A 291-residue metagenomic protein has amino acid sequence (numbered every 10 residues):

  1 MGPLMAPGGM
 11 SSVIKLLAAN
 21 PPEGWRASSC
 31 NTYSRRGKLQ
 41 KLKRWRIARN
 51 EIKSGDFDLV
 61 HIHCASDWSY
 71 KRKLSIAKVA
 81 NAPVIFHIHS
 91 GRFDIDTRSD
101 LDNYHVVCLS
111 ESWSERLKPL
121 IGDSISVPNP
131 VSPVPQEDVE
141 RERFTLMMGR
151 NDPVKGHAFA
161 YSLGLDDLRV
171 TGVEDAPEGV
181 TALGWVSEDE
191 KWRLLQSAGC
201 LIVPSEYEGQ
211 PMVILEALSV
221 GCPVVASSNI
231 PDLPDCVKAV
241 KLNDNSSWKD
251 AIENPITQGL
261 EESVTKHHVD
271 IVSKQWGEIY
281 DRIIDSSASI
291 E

Functional and structural regions predicted by a protein language model:
H61, L201-I202: A short hydrophobic beta-strand element within the catalytic core of glycosyltransferases that build diverse glycans
F93, D102-Q136: Donor nucleotide-sugar binding/catalytic pocket of nucleotide-sugar-dependent glycosyltransferases
Q136, S246-S247, I256-S289: A charged, aromatic-enriched C-terminal amphipathic alpha-helix characteristic of glycosyltransferases across folds
E137-K155, Y161-R169: Conserved donor-binding/catalytic core segment of Leloir-type glycosyltransferases
R193-A198: Short alpha-helical donor nucleotide-sugar binding micro-motif in glycosyltransferases
E206: Aromatic "clamp/platform" in nucleotide-sugar-dependent glycosyltransferases that forms part of the donor/acceptor
I214, P223-S227: Short hydrophobic beta-strand element within catalytic cores of glycosyltransferases and related nucleotide-activated
L233-N254: Change "using UDP/GDP/dTDP sugars" to "using nucleotide sugars
